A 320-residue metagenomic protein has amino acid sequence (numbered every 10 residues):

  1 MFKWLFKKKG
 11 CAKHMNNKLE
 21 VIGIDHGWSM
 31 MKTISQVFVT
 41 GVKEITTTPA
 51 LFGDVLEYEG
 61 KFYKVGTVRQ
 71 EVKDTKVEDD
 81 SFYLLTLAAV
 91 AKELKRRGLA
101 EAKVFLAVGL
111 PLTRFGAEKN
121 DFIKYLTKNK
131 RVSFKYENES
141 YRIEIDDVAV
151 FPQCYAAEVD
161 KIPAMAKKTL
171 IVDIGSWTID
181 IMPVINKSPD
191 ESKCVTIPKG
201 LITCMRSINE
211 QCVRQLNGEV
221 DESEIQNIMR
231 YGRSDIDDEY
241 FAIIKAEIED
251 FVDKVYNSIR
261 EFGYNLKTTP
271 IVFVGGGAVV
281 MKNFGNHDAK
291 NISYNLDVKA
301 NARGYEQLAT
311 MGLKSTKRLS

Functional and structural regions predicted by a protein language model:
M1-I171, S188-T203, Q215, S223-S320: Nucleotide/phosphate-binding catalytic cleft detector across ATP-hydrolyzing and phosphate-transferring enzymes
T33, I181-P183: Conserved blade-register residue in beta-propeller folds
I174-D180: Ser/Thr-glycine-rich phosphate-binding loops at phosphate-binding pockets of nucleotides, nucleotide cofactors
Q211: A contiguous pocket-lining binding segment that forms or flanks enzyme active sites
E219: Cysteine/selenocysteine-centered motifs that mediate thiol-based redox chemistry or coordinate metal-sulfur cofactors
